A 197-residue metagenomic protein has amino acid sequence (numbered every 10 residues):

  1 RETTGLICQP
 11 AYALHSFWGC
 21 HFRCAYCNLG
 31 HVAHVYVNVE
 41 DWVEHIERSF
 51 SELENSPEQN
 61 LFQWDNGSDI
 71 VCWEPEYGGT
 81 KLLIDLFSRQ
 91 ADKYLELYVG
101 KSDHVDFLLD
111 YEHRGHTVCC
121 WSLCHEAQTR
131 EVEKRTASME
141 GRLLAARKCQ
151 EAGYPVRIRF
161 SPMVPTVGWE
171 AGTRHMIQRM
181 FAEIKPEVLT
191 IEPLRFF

Functional and structural regions predicted by a protein language model:
R1-F17, G30-V39: N-terminal [4Fe-4S]-dependent radical SAM core
P10-F17, W73, V132-M139, M163-V167: Short, charged/polar micro-motifs that form catalytic or ligand-binding hotspots
G19, G79, A171-G172: Short, glycine/acidic-rich beta->alpha junctions
C20-C27: Short cysteine clusters
H21, S56, A182-E183: Alpha-helix termination/capping residues and helix-transition junctions
N28, S88, Q150: Gly/Ala-rich phosphate-binding loop of Rossmann-like dinucleotide-binding domains, activating on the conserved
H31-L144, P155-R159, V188-E192: Core AdoMet radical
R142-F197: Conserved C-terminal portion of the radical SAM core fold that forms the substrate/S-adenosylmethionine-binding
